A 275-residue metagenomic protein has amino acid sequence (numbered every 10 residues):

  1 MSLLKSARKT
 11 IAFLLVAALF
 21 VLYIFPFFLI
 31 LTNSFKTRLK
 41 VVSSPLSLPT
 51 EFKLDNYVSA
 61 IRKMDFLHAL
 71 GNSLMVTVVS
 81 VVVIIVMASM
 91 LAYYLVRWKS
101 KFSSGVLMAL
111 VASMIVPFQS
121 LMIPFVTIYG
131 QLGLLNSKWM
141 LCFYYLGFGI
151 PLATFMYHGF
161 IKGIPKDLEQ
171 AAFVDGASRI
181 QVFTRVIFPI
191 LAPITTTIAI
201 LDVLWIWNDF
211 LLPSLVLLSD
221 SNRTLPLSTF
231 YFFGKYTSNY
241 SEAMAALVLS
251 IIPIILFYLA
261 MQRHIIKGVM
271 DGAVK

Functional and structural regions predicted by a protein language model:
S2-K275: A structural signal for multi-pass alpha-helical bundles of membrane permease subunits that mediate small-molecule
